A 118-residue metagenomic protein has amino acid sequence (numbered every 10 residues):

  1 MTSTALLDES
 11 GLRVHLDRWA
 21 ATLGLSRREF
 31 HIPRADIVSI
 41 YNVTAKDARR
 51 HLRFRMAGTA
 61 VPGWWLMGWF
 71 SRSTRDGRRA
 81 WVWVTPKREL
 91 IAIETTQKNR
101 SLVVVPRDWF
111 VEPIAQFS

Functional and structural regions predicted by a protein language model:
M1-Y41: Conserved beta-hairpin
T2, R28-H31, V38-S118: Acidic, Ser/Thr- and proline-rich intrinsically disordered linker/docking segments of eukaryotic scaffolds
